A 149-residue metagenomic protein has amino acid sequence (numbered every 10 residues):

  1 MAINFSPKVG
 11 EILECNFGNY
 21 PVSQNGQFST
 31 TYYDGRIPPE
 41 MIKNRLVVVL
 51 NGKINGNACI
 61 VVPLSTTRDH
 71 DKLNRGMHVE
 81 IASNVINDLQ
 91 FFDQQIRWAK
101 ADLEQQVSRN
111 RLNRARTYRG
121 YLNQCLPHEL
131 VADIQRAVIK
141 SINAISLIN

Functional and structural regions predicted by a protein language model:
A2-F5, L73-N149: C-terminal terminal-subdomain/extension
Y20-T31, I37-P38: Short, Lys/Arg- and Gly-enriched loop/turn segments at beta-strand edges
Q24, G56, H70-D71, S108-R111: Intrinsically disordered, low-complexity acidic/polar segments
Y33-N44, V49-N87: Compact nucleic-acid interaction/catalytic patches
